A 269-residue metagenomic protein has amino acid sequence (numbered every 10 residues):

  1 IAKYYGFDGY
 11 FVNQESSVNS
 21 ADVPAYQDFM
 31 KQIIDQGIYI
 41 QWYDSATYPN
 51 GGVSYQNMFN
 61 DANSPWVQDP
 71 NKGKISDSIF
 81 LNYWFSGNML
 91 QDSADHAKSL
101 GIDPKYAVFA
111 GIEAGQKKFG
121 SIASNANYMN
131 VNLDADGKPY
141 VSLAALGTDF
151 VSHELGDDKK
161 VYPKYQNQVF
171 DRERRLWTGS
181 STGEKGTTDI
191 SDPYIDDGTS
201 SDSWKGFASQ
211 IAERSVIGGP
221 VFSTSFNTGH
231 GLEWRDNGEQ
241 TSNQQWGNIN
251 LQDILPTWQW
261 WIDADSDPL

Functional and structural regions predicted by a protein language model:
I1-D92: Chitinase-like catalytic core of GlcNAc-active glycosidases
K74-L269: Substrate-binding and catalytic surfaces of secreted/luminal carbohydrate-active proteins
